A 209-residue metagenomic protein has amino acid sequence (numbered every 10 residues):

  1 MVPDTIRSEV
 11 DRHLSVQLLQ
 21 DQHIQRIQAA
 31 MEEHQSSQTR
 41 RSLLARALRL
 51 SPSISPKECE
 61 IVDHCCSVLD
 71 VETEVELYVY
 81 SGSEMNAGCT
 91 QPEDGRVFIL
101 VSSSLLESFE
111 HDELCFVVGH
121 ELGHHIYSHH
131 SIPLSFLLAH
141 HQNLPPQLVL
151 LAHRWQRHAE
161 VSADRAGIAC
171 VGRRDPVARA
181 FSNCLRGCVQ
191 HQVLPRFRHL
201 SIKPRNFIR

Functional and structural regions predicted by a protein language model:
M1-T90, C188: Hydrophobic or amphipathic, alpha-helical segments that drive membrane association/targeting
L50-S53, V101-F116, L151-R157: Short pre-active-site segment immediately N-terminal to the catalytic Zn-binding motif
I54-K57, C65, L69-V71, Q147-F207: Short helix/loop segments within enzyme catalytic domains that coordinate or immediately flank catalytic cofactors
V62, V101, A163: Residue-level signature of catalytic and energy-coupling elements of molecular machines, predominantly ATP/GTP-dependent
V68, E74-E76, S83-H111, S128: Active-site scaffold of zinc-dependent metalloenzymes
D94-V97, F136-P145: Short, conserved phosphate-binding/catalytic loop or strand-edge motifs used in phosphoryl-/nucleotidyl-transfer
F109, V118-Y127, S162, A166: Active-site His/Glu-centered metal-binding helix of metallohydrolases
L122-L138, R174: Catalytic Zn2+-binding segment of zinc metalloproteases
